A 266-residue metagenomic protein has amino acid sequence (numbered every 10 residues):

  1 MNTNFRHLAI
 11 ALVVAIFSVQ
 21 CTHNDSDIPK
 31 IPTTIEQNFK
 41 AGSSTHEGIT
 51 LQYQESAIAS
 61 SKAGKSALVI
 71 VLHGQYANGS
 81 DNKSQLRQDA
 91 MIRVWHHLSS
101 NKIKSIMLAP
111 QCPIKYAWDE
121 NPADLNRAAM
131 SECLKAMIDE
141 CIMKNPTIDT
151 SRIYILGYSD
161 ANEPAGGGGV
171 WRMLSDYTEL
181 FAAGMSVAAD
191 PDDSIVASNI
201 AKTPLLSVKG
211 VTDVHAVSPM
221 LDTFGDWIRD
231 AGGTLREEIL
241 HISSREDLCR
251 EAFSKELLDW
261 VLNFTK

Functional and structural regions predicted by a protein language model:
M1-A9: Bacterial N-terminal signal peptides that target proteins for export
A9-F17: Bacterial N-terminal signal peptides
C21-L68, S105, Y158-D160, M173-D176 (+4 more regions): A domain-start/cap signature at the N-terminus of enzymes
S60, D119-E163: Gly/Ser-rich "nucleophile elbow"/oxyanion-hole loop immediately N-terminal to the catalytic nucleophile in hydrolases
L68, Q75-C133: Active-site machinery of serine-nucleophile hydrolases
Q75, C112-P113, D160, V211-V214 (+1 more regions): Acidic beta-to-alpha connecting loop that harbors the catalytic carboxylate
K144-N145, S151-N199: Primarily recognizes the serine-hydrolase "nucleophile elbow" in alpha/beta-hydrolase and SGNH/GDSL folds
V187, I195, P204-K266: C-terminal catalytic histidine-bearing segment of alpha/beta-hydrolase fold enzymes
